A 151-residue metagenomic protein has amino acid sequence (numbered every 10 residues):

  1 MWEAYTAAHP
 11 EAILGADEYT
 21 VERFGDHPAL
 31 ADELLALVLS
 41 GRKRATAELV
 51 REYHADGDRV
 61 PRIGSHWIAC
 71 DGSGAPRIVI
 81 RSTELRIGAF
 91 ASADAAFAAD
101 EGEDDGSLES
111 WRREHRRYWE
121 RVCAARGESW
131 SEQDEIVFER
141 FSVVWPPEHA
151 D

Functional and structural regions predicted by a protein language model:
M1-V79, L85-D151: Mixed-charge, low-complexity intrinsically disordered regions
